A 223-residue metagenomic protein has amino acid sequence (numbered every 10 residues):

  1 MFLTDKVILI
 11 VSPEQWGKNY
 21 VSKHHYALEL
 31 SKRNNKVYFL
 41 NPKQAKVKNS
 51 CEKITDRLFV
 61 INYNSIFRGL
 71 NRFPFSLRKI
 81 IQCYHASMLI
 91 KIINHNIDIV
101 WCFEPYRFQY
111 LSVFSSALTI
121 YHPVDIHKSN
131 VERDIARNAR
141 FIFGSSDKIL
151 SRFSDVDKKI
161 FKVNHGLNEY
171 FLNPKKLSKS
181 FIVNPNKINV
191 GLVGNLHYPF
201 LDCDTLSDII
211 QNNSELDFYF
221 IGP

Functional and structural regions predicted by a protein language model:
M1-K48, I210-N213, D217-F218: N-terminal subdomain of nucleotide-sugar transferases
Y38, W101, N138-S146, I160-F161 (+1 more regions): A short beta-strand/loop micro-motif in the catalytic core of glycosyltransferases that engages the nucleotide-sugar
V47-N94: A conserved catalytic-core segment of Leloir-type glycosyltransferases
Y84-I92, F108-Q109, V113, D125-S145 (+1 more regions): Membrane-proximal helix-turn-helix segments that form the acceptor-binding/catalytic region of lipid-linked
I99-C102, L111-H127: Active-site proximal beta-strand in glycosyltransferases
N130-R133, L167-N186: Acidic anion/phosphate-binding donor-loop and adjacent secondary structure in glycosyltransferase catalytic cores
K148, H165-G166: Carbohydrate-associated surface elements
I182-L201, S207-I210, F218-I221: Conserved donor-binding/catalytic core segment of Leloir-type glycosyltransferases
